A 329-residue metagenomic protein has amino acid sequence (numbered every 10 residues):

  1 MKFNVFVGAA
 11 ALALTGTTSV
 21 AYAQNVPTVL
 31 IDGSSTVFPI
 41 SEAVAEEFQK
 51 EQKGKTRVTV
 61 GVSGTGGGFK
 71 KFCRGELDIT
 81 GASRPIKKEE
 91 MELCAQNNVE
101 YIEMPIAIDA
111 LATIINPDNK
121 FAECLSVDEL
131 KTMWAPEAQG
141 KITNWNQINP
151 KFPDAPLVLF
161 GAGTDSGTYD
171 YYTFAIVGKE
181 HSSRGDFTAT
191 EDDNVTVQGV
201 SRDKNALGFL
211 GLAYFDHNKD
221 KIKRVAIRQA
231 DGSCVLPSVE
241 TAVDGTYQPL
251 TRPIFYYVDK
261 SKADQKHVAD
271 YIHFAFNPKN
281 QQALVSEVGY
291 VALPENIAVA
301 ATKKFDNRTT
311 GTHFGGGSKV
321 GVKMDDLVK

Functional and structural regions predicted by a protein language model:
M1-G8: Bacterial N-terminal signal peptides that target proteins for export
L14-Y22: C-terminal segment of classical bacterial N-terminal signal peptides
A23-K329: Flexible loop/hinge segments at secondary-structure junctions
